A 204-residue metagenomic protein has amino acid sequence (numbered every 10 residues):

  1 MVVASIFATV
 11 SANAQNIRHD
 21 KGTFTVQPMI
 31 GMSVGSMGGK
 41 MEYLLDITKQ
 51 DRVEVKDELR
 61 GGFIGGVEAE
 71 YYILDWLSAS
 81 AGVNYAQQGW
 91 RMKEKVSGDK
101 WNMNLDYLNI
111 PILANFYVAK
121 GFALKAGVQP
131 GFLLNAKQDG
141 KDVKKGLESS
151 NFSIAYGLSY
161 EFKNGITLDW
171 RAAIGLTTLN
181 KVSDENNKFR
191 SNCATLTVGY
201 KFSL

Functional and structural regions predicted by a protein language model:
M1-A8: Bacterial N-terminal signal peptides
A14-Y71, F122, G131-L133, Q138 (+3 more regions): Short glycine/proline- and aromatic-enriched beta-strand/turn motifs that initiate or cap beta-hairpins
G22-V26, L59-F63, N104-L108, E148-I154 (+1 more regions): Residues that define the transmembrane beta-barrel architecture of outer-membrane proteins
P28-I30, A81, I112, A126 (+3 more regions): Membrane-embedded beta-strand positions of outer-membrane beta-barrel proteins
S36-D57, Q87-D106, L134-S150, T178-F189: Flexible, solvent-exposed loop segments that connect beta-strands
W76-A79, G121-L124, N164-W170, L204: Repeated loop/turn-to-beta-strand initiation elements of outer-membrane beta-barrel proteins
S78, A86, L108-N115, A119 (+1 more regions): Detector for outer-membrane/organellar transmembrane beta-barrel domains, recognizing the amphipathic beta-strand
Y160-I166, R190-L204: Outer-membrane beta-barrel "beta-signal"
